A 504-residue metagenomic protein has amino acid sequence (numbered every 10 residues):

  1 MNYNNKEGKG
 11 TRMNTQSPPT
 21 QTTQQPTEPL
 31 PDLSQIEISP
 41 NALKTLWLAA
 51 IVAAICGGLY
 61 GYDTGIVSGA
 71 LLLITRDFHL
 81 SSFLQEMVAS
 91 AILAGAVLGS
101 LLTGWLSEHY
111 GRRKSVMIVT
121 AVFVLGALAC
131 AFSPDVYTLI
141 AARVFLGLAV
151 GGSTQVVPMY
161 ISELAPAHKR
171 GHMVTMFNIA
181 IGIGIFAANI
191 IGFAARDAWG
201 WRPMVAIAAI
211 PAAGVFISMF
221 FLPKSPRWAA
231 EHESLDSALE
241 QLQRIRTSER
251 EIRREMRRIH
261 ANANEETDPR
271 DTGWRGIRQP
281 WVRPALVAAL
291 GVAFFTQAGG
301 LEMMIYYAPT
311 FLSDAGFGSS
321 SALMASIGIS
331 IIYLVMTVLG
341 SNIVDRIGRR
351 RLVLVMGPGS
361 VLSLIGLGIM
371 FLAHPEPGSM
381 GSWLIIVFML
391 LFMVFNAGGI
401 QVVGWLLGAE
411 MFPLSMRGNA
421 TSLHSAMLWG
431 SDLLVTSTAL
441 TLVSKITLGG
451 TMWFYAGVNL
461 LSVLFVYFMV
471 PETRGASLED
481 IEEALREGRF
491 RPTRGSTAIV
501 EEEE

Functional and structural regions predicted by a protein language model:
N2-K6, G10-S237, Q241-Q243, R254 (+1 more regions): Alpha-helical transmembrane bundle of multi-pass membrane proteins
E249-E255: Boundary/linker segments of alpha-helical solenoid repeat arrays
